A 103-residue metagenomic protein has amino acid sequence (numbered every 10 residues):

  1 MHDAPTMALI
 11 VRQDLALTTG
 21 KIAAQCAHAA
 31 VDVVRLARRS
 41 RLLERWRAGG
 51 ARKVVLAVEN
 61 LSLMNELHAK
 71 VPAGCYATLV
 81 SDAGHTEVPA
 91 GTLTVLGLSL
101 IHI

Functional and structural regions predicted by a protein language model:
M1-D3, W46-A48, T86-A90: Solvent-exposed alpha-helices and their adjacent loops that cap or buttress functional pockets in soluble metabolic
H2-A8, R12-R39: Glycine- and Gly-Pro-enriched alpha-helical subdomains that act as flexible, kink-prone "lid/hinge" or packing modules
I10-R12, R52-V58, T94-G97: Short glycine-rich or small-residue beta-strand-to-loop segments that form or flank ligand, phosphate, metal/Fe-S
K21, Q25-H28, G49, E59-S62 (+1 more regions): Conserved active-site and cofactor/substrate-binding residues in soluble primary-metabolism enzymes
C26-A29, E87, L93-G97: C-terminal accessory/regulatory regions appended to core domains
R35-S62: Compact, glycine-rich, soluble single-domain proteins
L56-P89: Mid-chain, well-packed structural core segment of small domains
I101-I103: Conserved small/polar residues in nucleotide/adenosyl-binding loops
